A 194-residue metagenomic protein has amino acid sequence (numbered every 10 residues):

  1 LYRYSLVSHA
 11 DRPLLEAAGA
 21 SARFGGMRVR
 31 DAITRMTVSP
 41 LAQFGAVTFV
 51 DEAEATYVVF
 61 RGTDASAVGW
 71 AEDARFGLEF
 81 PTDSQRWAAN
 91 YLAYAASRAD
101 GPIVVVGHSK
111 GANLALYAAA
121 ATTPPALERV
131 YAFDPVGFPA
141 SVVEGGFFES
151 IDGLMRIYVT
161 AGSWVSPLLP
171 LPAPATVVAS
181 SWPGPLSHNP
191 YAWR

Functional and structural regions predicted by a protein language model:
L1-T56, F60-P102, P124-R194: Alpha/beta hydrolase fold serine-hydrolase catalytic domain that processes acyl esters and thioesters
V106-G111, A115: Gly/Ala-rich beta-loop-alpha elbow adjacent to hydrolase catalytic centers
A115-T122: Short glycine-enriched nucleophile-adjacent loop and the immediately C-terminal alpha-helix near the catalytic center
